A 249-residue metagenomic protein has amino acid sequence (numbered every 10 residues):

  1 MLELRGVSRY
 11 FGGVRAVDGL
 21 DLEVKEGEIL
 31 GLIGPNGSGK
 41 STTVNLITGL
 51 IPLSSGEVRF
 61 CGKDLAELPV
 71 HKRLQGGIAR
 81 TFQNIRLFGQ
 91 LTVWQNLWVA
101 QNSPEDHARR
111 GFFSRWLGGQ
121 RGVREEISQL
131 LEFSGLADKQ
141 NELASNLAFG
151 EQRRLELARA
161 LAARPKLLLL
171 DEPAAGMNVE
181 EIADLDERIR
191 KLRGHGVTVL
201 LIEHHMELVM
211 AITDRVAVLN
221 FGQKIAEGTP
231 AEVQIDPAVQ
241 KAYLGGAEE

Functional and structural regions predicted by a protein language model:
M1-E249: Glycine-rich phosphate-binding loops of nucleotide-dependent enzymes
